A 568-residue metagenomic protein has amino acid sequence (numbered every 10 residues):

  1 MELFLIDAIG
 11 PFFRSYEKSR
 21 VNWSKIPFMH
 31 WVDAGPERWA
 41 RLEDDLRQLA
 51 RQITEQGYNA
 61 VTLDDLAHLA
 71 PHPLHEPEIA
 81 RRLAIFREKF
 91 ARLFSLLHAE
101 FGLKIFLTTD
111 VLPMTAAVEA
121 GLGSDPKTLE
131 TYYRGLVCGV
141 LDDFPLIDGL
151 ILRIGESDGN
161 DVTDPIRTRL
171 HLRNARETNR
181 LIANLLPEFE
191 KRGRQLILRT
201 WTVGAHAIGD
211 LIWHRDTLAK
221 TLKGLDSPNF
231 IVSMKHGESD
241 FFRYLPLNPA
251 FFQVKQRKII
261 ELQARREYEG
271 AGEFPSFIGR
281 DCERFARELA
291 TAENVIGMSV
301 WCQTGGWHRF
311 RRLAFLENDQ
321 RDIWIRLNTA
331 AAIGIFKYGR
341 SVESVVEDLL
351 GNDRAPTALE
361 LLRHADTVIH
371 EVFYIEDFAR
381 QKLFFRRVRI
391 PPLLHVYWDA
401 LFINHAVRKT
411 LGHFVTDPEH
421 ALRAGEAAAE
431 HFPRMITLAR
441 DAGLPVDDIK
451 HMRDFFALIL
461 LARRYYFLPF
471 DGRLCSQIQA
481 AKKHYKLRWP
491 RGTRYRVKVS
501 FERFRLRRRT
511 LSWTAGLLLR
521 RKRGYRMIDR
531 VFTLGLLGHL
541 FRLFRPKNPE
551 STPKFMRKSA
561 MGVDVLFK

Functional and structural regions predicted by a protein language model:
M1-G155, E190: Feature activates predominantly on carbohydrate-active enzymes
M1-I6, L42, D142, A175-K568: Substrate-binding groove of N-acetylhexosamine-processing glycoside hydrolases
V21-G35, R167-R169, Q320-T329: A solvent-exposed, charged loop/short amphipathic helix patch at secondary-structure junctions
V32, E76, E119, T168 (+3 more regions): Generic signal for short, ordered secondary-structure residues within or immediately flanking folded domains
H68, V111-M114, E156-G159, T202-H206 (+1 more regions): Short, internal active-site loops enriched in acidic
P71, N160, F242: Glycine/Thr-rich phosphate-binding loops of Rossmann-like dinucleotide-binding domains
A116-V118, N160-T163, I208, A271-E273: A generic structural signal for short coil/turn motifs at secondary-structure boundaries
E119-K127, E156-R192: Active-site cleft segment of glycoside hydrolase catalytic domains centered on the general acid/base Glu
